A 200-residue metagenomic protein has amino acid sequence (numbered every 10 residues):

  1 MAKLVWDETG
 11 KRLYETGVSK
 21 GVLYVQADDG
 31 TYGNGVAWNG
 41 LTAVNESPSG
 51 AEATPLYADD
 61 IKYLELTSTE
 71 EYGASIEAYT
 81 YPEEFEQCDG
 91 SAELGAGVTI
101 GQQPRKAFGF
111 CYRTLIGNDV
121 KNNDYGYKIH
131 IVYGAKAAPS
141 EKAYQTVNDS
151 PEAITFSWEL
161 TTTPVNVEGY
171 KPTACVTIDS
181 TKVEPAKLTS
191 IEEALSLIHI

Functional and structural regions predicted by a protein language model:
M1-P48: Polar/acidic, low-complexity leader/linker segments enriched in S/T/G and N/D
E46-P48, L56-F85, S150-V165: Oligomerization/assembly interface segments of phage tail-like spikes and tubes
P55-K62, C88-V98, S140-A143: Short acidic (Asp/Glu) patches
E65-T67, T99-Q103, Y144-E152: Exposed beta-sheet edge/beta-hairpin loop segments within beta-rich domains
Y72-Y125: Extracellular-facing segments of soluble proteins and assemblies that are Gly/Ser/Thr-biased and enriched in aromatics
R113-E168: Short beta-strand and beta-hairpin "edge-sheet" elements
I154-L195: A hydrophobic, small-residue-rich beta->alpha segment in the mid-to-C-terminal subdomain of diverse proteins
I198-I200: Conserved small/polar residues in nucleotide/adenosyl-binding loops
